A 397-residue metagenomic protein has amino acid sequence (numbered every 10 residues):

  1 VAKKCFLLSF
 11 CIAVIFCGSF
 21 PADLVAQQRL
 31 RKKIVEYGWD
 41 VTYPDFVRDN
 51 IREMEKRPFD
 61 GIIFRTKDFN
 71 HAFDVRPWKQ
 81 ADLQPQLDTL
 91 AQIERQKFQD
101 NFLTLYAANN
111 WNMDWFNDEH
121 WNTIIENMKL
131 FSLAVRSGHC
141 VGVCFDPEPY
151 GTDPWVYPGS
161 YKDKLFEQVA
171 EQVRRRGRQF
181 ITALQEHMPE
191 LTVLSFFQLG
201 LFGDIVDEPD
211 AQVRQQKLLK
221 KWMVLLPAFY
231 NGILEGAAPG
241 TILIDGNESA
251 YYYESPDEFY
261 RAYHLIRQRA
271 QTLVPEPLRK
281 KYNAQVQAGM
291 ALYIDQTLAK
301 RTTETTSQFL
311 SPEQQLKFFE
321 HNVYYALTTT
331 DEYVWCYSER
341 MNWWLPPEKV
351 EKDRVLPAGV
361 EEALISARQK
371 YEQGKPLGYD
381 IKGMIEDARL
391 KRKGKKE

Functional and structural regions predicted by a protein language model:
V1-C5: Positively charged n-region of N-terminal signal peptides that target proteins for export
S9-S19: Bacterial N-terminal signal peptides
P21-A26: Boundary at the C-terminal end of the N-terminal hydrophobic targeting segment
Q27-E397: Glycan-processing catalytic domains of CAZymes
